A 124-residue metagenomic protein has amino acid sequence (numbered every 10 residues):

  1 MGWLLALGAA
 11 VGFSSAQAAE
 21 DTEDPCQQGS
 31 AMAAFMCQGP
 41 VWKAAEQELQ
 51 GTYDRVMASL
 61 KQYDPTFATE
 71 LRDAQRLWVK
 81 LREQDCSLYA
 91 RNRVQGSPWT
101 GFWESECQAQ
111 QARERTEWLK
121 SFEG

Functional and structural regions predicted by a protein language model:
G2-G12: Bacterial N-terminal signal peptides
A16-G124: N-terminal alpha-helical modules
